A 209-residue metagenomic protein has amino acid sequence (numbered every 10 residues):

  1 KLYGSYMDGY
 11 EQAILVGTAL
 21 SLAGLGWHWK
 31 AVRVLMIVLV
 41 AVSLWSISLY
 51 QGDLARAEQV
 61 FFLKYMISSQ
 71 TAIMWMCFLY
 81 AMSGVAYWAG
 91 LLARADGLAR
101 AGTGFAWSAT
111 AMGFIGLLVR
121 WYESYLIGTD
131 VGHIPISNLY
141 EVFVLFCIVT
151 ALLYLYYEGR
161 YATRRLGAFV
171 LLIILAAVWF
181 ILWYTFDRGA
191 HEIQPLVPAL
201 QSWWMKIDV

Functional and structural regions predicted by a protein language model:
K1-Q59, M66-I193, L200, W204-V209: Hydrophobic cores of alpha-helical transmembrane segments in multi-pass integral membrane proteins
